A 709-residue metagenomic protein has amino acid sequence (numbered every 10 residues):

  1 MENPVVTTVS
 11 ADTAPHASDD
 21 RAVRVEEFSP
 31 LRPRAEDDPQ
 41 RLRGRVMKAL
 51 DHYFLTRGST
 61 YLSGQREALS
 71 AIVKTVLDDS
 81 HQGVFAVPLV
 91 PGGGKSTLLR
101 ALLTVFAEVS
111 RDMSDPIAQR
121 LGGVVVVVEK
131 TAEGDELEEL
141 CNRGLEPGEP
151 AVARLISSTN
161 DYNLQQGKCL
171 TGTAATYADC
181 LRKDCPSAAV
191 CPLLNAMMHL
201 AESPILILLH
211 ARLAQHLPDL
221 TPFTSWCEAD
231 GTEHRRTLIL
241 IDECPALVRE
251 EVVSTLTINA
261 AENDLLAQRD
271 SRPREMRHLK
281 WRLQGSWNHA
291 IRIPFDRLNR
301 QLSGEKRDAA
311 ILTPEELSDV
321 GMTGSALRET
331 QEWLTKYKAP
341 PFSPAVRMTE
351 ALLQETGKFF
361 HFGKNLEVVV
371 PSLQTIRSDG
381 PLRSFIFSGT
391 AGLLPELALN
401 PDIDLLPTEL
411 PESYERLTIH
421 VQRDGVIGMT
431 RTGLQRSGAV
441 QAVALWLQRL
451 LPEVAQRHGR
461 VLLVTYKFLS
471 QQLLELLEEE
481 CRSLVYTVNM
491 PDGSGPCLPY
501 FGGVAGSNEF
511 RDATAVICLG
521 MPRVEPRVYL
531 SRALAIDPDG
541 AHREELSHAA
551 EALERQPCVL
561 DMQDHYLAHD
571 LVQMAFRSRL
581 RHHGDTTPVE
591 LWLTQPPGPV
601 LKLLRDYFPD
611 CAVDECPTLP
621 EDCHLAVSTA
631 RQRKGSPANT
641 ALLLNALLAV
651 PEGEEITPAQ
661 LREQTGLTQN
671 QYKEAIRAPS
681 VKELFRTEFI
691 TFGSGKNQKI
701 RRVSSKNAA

Functional and structural regions predicted by a protein language model:
E2-A709: ASCE RecA-like P-loop NTPase motor cores that couple ATP hydrolysis to mechanical translocation on nucleic acids
